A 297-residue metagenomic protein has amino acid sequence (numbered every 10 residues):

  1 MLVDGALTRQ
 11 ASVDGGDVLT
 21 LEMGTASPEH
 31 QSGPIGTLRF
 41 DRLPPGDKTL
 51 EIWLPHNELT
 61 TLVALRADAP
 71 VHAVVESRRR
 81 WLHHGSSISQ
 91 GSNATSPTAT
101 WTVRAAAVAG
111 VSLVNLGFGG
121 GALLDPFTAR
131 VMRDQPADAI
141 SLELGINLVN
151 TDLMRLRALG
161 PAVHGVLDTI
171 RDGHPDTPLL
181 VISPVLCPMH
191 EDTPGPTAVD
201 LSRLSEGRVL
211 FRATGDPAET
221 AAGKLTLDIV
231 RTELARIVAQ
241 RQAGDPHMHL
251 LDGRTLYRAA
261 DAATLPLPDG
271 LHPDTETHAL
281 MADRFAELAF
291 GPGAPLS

Functional and structural regions predicted by a protein language model:
M1-W81, L201, F290-S297: N-terminal secretory targeting modules
I52-P136: Serine-esterase "nucleophile elbow" of acetyl-processing enzymes
G85, L116-F118, E143-I146, I182-V185 (+1 more regions): Active-site-proximal beta-strand/loop segments in catalytic clefts of secreted hydrolases
I88-Q90, I146-T151, T264-L265: A short, flexible beta-alpha/helix-coil linker loop
W101, L159-V166, V230-I237: A general structural detector for well-ordered alpha-helical segments in enzyme core domains, enriched
A105, L124-D172, D176-L180, P184-P194 (+2 more regions): Oxyanion-hole/transition-state-stabilizing segment in secreted/luminal serine hydrolases and related acyltransferases
S112, P178-L180, H249: Proline-centered loop/turn at the N-terminus of a beta-strand
P188-S297: Catalytic His-Asp segment of secreted/periplasmic serine-dependent ester chemistry enzymes
